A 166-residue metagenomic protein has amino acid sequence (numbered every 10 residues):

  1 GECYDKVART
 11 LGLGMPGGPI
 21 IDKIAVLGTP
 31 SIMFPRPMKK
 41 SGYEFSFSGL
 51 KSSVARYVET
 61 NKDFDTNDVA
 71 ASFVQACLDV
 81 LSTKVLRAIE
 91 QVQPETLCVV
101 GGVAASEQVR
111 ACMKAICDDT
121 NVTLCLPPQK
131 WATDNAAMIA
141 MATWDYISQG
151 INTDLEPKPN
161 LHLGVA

Functional and structural regions predicted by a protein language model:
E2-D65, Q149-P159: A short helix-loop
E2-P19, E107-R110, K114-A115, T133-A137 (+1 more regions): Active-site histidine-anchored catalytic micro-motif
L13, P94, V122: Short glycine/serine/threonine/alanine-rich loop segments
K40-E44, A55-C98: Adenine-nucleotide phosphate-binding core of ATP-dependent small-molecule kinases
P94-M113: Glycine-rich phosphate-binding loops at beta-strand->alpha-helix junctions
L97, K114-M138: Conserved phosphate-binding/catalytic loops in two-lobed NTP-binding clefts
P127-V165: Glycine-rich phosphate-binding/hydrolytic loop that grips phosphoryl groups
